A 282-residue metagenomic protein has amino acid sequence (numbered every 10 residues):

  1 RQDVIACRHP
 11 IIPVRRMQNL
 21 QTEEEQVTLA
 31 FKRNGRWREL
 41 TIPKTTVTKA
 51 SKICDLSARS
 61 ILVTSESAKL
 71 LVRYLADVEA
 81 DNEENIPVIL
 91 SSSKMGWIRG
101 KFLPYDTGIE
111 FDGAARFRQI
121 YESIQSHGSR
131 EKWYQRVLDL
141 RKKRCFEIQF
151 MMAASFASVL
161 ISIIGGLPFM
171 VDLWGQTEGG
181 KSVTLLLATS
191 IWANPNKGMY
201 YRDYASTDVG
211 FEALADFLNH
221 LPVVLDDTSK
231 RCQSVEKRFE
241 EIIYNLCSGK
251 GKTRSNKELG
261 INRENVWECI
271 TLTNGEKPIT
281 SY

Functional and structural regions predicted by a protein language model:
R1-K143, A213, L218: Conserved glycine-centered beta->alpha loop in an early N-terminal alpha/beta scaffold
I109-G198: P-loop NTPase catalytic core of nucleic-acid-dependent motor ATPases
R141-Q149, W174-T177, G210-L214, S229-C232 (+1 more regions): Alpha-helix N-cap/helix-initiation motif
S158, I163, E178-V183, V209-G210 (+3 more regions): Flexible loop/turn segments at secondary-structure boundaries
G166-L167, F217-N219, N265-E268: Short loop/turn elements that form and flank the Walker-type P-loop nucleotide-binding site in RecA-like NTPase cores
P168-D172, P222, I270: Residue-level preference for the first positions of well-ordered beta-strands
V183-E236: AAA+/P-loop NTPase substrate/partner-engagement loops
K237, E241-Y282: Replace "adjacent to P-loop NTPase cores in ATP/GTP-dependent enzymes" with "adjacent to NTP-binding cores
